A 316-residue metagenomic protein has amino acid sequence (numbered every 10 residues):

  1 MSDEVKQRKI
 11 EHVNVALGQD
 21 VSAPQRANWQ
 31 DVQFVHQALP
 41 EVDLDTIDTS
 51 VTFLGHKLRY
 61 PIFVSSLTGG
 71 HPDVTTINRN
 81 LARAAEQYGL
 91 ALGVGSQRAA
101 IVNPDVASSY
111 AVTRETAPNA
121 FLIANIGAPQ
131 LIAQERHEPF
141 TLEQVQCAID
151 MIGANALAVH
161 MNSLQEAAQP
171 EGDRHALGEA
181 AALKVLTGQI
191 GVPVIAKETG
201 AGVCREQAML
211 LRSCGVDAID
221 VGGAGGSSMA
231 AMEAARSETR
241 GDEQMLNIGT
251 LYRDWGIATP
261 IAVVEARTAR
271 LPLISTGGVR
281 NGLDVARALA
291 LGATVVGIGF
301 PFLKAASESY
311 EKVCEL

Functional and structural regions predicted by a protein language model:
M1-L54, L58: An N-cap/entry alpha-helix motif that binds or orients negatively charged groups
L39-E41, D48, R59-F63, G89-A91 (+1 more regions): A common structural microfeature
D45, D73, I77, P104-D105 (+3 more regions): Short secondary-structure boundary/capping elements
D45-L54, N78-A82, A107-E115, E143-A148: Short, charged beta->alpha transition segments
F53-D105: Active-site cofactor/substrate anionic-group-binding motifs, chiefly glycine- and Lys/Arg-rich phosphate-binding loops
T75-N78, V106-A107, E138, L142 (+2 more regions): Conserved strand-to-helix beginnings and helix N-cap segments that scaffold or border functional pockets
A82-R83, Q87, E115-I123, P129-T276 (+1 more regions): Alpha/beta enzyme core
Y310-L316: Internal helix-turn-beta structural module
